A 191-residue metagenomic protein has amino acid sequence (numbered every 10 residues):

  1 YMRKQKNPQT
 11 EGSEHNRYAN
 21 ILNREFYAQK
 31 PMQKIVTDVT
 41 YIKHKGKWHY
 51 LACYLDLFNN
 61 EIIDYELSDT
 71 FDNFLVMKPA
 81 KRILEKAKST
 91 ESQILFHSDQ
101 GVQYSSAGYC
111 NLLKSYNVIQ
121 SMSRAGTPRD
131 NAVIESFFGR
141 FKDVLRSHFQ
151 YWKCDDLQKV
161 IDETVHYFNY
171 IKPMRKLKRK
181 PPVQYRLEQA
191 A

Functional and structural regions predicted by a protein language model:
Y1-K30, T127, P181-Q189: Basic, flexible linker segments flanking DNA-binding modules in nucleic acid-interacting mobile-element proteins
P8-S13, S98-Q100, S106-A107, M122-K142 (+2 more regions): RNase H-like two-metal-ion nuclease catalytic core shared by retroviral integrases and related mobile-element nucleases
L22, D38, Y54, N60 (+9 more regions): Mobile genetic element proteins and their domesticated derivatives, centered on retroelements and DNA transposons
R24-I63, D69: An active-site-proximal beta-strand-loop segment
E61-Y65, Q120-S123, R146-H148: Short small-residue beta-strand/loop micro-motif enriched in glycine and branched aliphatics
E66-S89: Active-site beta-loop-alpha junctions of metal-dependent nucleic acid enzymes, especially the RNase H-like/DDE
S92: Short coil/turn segments at beta-strand junctions that form active-site/ligand-binding loops
A107-C110, K114-V118, R140-A191: C-terminal domain-tail junction helix/linker
